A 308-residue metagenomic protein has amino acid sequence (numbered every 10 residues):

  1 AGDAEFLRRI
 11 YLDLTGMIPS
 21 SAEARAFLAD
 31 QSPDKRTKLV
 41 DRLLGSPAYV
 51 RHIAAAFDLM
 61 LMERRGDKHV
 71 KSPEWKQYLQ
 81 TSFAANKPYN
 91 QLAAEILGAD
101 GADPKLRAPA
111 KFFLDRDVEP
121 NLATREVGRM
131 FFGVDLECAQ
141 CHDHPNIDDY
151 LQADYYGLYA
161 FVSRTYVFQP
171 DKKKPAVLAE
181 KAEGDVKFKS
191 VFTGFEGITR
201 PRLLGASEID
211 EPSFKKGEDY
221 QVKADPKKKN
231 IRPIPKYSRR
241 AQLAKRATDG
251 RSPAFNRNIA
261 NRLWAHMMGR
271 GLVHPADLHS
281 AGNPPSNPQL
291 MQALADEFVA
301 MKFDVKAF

Functional and structural regions predicted by a protein language model:
A1-R200, G205-A206, R240-A241, A254-A307: Short, structured secondary-structure elements that scaffold catalytic or ligand/cofactor-binding regions
T199-P233, L243-R246: Long, low-complexity, polar/charged, intrinsically disordered or flexibly structured peripheral segments
